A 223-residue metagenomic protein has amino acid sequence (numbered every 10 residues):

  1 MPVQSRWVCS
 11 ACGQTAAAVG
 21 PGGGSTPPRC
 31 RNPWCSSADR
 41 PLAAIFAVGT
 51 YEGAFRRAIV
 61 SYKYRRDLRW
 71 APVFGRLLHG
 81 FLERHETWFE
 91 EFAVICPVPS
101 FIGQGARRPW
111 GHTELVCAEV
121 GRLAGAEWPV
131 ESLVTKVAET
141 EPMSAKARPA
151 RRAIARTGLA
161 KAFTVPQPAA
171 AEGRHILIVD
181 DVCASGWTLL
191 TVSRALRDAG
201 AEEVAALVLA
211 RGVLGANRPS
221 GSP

Functional and structural regions predicted by a protein language model:
M1-P223: Glycine-rich phosphate/pyrophosphate-handling loop used in enzymes and phosphotransfer proteins
